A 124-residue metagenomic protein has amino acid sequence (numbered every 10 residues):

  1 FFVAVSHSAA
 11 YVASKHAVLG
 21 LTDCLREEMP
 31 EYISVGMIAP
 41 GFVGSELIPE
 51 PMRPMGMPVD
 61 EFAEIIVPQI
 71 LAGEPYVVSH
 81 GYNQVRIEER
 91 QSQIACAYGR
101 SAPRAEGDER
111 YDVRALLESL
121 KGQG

Functional and structural regions predicted by a protein language model:
V3, C24-I33: Active-site-adjacent segment of SDR/Rossmann-fold oxidoreductases
V3-A9, P51: Active-site loop immediately N-terminal to the catalytic Tyr-X3-Lys motif of short-chain dehydrogenase/reductase
S8, L19, M29-V43: Conserved Rossmann-fold SDR core element
S14: Active-site helix of classical SDR
M37, M52-E89: C-terminal helical subdomain
F42-P51: Short beta-loop-alpha junction of Rossmann-like oxidoreductase domains
R86-G99: Short C-terminal tail/terminal secondary-structure segment of NAD(P)H-dependent dehydrogenase/reductase domains
A97-G124: Non-catalytic terminal and boundary segments that flank Rossmann-like NAD(P)-dependent oxidoreductase
